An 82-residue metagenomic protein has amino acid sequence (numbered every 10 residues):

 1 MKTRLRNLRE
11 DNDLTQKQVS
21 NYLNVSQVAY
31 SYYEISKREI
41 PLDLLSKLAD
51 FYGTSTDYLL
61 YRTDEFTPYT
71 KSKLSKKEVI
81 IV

Functional and structural regions predicted by a protein language model:
M1, L5, S55-T56: Hydrophobic side chains within well-formed alpha-helices
T3-Y22, L74-S75: Short basic helix-loop element that most often maps to the first helix and adjoining turn of HTH DNA-binding modules
L5, Q16, Q27, L42-L45: Helix-turn-helix DNA-binding elements, focusing on the entry/boundary residues of the two helices that contact DNA
L5, V19-S20, Y30-Y33, L59: Conserved hydrophobic/aromatic packing and binding residues within compact polymer-binding modules
L23-E39: Recognition helix of helix-turn-helix/homeodomain-like DNA-binding domains that insert into the DNA major groove
N24, D43-Y58: DNA major-groove recognition helix of helix-turn-helix/homeodomain DNA-binding modules
L60-V82: Short, charged recognition helix plus adjacent turn of helix-turn-helix-like nucleic-acid-binding domains
